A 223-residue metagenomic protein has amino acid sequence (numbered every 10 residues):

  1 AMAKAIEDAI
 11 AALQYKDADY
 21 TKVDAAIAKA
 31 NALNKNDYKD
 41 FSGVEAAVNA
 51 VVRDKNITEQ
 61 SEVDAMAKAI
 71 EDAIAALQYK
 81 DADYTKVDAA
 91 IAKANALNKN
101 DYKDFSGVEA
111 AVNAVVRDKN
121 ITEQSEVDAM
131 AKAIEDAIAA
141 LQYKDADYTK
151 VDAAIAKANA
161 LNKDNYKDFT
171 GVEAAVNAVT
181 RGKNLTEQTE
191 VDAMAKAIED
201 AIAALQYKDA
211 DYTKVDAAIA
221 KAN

Functional and structural regions predicted by a protein language model:
A1-N223: Beta-rich interaction/scaffold domains
